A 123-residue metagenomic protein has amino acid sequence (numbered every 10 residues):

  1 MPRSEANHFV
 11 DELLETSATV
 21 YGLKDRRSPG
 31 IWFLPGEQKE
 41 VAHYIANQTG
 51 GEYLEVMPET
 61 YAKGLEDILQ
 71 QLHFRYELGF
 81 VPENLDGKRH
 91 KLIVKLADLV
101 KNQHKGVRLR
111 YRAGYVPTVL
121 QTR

Functional and structural regions predicted by a protein language model:
M1-R123: Scaffold/interface architecture of coatomer-like assemblies
